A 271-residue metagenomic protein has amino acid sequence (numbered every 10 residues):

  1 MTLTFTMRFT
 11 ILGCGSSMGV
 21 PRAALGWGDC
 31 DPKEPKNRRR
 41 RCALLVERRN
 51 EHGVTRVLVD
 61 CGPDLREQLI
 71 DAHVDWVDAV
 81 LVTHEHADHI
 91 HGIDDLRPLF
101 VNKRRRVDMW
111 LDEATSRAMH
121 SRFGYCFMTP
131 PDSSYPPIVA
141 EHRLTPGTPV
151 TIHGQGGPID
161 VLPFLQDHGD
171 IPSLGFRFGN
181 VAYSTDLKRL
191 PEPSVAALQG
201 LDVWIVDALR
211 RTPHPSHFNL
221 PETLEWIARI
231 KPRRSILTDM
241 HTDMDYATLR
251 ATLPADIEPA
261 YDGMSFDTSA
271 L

Functional and structural regions predicted by a protein language model:
T2-S184, R250-A270: Binuclear metal-dependent hydrolase catalytic cores
N37, G62, L187, P213-L220: A conditional alpha-helix N-cap/helix-loop micro-motif detector
D64, H86, K188, L209 (+1 more regions): Catalytic metal-binding/acid-base residues of hydrolase active sites
G147, P191-L271: Binuclear metal-ion centers of metallo-dependent hydrolases, dominated by the metallo-beta-lactamase
P163-F164, S184-D186, V206-D207, L237-T238: Thr-Gly-centered strand-to-loop micro-motif
F164-H168, T185-E192, P215-F218: A general structural motif
